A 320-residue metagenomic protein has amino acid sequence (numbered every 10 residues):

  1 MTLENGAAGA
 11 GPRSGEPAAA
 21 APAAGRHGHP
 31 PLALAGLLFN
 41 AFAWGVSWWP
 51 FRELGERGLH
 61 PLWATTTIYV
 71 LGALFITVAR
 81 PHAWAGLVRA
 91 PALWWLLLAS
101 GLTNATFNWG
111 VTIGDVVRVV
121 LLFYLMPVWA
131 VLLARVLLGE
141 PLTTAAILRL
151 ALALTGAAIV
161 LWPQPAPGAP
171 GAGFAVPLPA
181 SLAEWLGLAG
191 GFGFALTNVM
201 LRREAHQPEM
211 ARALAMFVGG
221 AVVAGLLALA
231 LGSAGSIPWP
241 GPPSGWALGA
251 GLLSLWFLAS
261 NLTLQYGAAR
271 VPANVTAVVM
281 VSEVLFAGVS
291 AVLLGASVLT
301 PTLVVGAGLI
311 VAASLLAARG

Functional and structural regions predicted by a protein language model:
M1-L38, V131-F192, A307-G320: Juxtamembrane helix-loop boundary signature in multi-pass membrane transporters
H29-A33, R57-L62, L87-P91, W162-G193 (+2 more regions): Juxtamembrane helix-entry segments on the extracytoplasmic side of multipass membrane proteins
L32-G36, P61-V78, R149-L152, L182-A189 (+1 more regions): Hydrophobic alpha-helical transmembrane segments of multi-pass integral membrane proteins, especially transporters
V46, A83-R118, F123, I159-V160 (+1 more regions): Specific transmembrane alpha-helical segments of multi-pass solute transporters/efflux pumps, especially DMT/EamA
L54, A64, G110-V111, V136-L138 (+5 more regions): Hydrophobic/aromatic residues within transmembrane alpha-helices of multi-pass small-molecule transporters
L71-R89, T155-P177, G220-A247, V292 (+1 more regions): Membrane-interface helix-cap regions at the ends of transmembrane helices in multi-pass membrane proteins
R80-P81, M126-L148, L285-V304: C-terminal transmembrane-helix exit sites in multi-pass transporters
V120-L125, E204-G220, F257-V292: Helix-helix packing/entry segments at the starts of transmembrane helices
